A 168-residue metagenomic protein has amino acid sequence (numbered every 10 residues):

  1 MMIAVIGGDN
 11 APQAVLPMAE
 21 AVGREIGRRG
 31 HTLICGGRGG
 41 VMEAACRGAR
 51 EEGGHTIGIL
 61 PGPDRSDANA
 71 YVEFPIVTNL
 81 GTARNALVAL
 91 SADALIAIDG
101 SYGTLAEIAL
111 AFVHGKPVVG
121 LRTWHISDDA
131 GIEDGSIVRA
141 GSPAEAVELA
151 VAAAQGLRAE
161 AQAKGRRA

Functional and structural regions predicted by a protein language model:
M1-I57: Glycine-rich beta-alpha loop segments
G7-N10, V22, G81-A154: C-terminal binding/interaction regions
V15, A44-C46, A68, L105-I108 (+1 more regions): Short glycine-/acidic-enriched loop or helix-start segments at secondary-structure transitions that form or flank
I34-G36, G58-I59, I98, A140: General beta-strand structural signal in soluble alpha/beta enzymes
R38-G39, P61-D64, T123-I126: Short, ordered loop/turn segments at secondary-structure junctions
G53-P61, F74-V77, P117-L121, A140: Short hydrophobic/aromatic-enriched beta-strand-loop microsegments
I59-L95: Glycine-rich oxoanion-binding loops at beta->alpha junctions
A161-A168: A short, charged, Gly/Pro-tolerant segment at domain boundaries
